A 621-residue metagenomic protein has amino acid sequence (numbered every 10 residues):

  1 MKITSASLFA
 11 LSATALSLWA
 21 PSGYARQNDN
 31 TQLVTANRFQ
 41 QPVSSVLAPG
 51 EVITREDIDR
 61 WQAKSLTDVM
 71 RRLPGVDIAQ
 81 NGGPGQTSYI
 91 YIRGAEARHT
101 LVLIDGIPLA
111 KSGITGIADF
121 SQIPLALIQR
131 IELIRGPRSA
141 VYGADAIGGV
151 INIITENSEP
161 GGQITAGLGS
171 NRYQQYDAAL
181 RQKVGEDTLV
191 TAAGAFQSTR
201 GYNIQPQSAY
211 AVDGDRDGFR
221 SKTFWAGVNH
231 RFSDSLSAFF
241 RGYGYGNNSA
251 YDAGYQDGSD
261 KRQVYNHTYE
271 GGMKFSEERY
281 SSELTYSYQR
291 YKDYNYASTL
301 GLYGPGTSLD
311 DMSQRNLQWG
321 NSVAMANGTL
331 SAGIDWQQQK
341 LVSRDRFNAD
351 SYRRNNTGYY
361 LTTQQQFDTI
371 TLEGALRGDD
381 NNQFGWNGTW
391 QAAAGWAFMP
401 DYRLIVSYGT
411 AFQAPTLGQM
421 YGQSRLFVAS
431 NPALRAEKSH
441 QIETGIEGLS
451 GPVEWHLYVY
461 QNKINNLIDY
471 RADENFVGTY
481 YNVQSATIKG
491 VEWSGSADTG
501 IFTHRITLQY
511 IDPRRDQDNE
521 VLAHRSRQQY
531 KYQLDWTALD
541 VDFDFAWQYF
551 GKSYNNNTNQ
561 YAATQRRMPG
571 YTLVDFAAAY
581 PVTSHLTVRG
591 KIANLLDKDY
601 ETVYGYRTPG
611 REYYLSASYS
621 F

Functional and structural regions predicted by a protein language model:
N28-W61, Y89, A97: N-terminal periplasmic "start-of-domain" segments of outer-membrane beta-barrel proteins
T67, R71-I107, Q129: Extracytoplasmic beta-strand/coil segments of soluble accessory domains associated with Gram-negative outer-membrane
M70, I131-L133, I151-I153, V406 (+1 more regions): Non-catalytic regulatory/gating segments with a bias toward low-complexity or hydrophobic composition
P108-R135: Short acidic/polar hinge/loop motifs at secondary-structure boundaries that mediate gating or recognition
S139-A140, N152, E159-Q163, G167 (+1 more regions): Periplasmic-side early beta-strands and strand-to-turn transitions of outer-membrane beta-barrels
S233, A326-S331, D335-N465, R505 (+4 more regions): Structural signature of Gram-negative outer-membrane beta-barrels, strongest in the C-terminal barrel of TonB-dependent
Q256-G272, S276, D310-R315, Q383 (+8 more regions): Outer-membrane beta-barrel signature, preferentially recognizing the C-terminal barrel domain of Gram-negative
A326-N327, Q365-L372, V459-K463, Y481-T558 (+3 more regions): Gram-negative outer-membrane beta-barrel transporters
